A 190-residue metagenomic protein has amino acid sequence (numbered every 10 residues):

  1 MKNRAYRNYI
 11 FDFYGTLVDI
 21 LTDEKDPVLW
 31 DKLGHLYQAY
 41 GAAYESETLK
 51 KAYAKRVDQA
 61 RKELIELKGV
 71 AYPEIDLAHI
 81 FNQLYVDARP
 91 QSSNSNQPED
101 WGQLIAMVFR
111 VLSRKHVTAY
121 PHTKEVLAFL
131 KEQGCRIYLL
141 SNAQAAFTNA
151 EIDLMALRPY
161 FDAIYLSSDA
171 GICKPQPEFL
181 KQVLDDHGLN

Functional and structural regions predicted by a protein language model:
M1-A52: Active-site neighborhood of HAD-like aspartate-dependent phosphohydrolases
R4, V70-H79, P90, N96-E99 (+3 more regions): Short, acidic loop-to-helix structural element flanking the phosphoryl-transfer center in phosphate-processing enzymes
V18-D19, E66-L67, R110-S113, E132-G134 (+2 more regions): A short, structure-level motif marking secondary-structure boundaries and short turns
T22, H35-A39, A71, L112-H116 (+1 more regions): A short acidic, glycine-rich active-site loop that binds or catalyzes chemistry on phosphate/adenosine moieties
G34, S46-M107: A metal-dependent, Asp-based hydrolase signature
H35-Q38, E125-A128, E132, D185: Surface-exposed alpha-helical segments enriched in charged/polar residues
V117-T118, Y138-L140, Q144-N190: Substrate-recognition "cap/lid" segment bordering the active-site pocket of phosphatases
